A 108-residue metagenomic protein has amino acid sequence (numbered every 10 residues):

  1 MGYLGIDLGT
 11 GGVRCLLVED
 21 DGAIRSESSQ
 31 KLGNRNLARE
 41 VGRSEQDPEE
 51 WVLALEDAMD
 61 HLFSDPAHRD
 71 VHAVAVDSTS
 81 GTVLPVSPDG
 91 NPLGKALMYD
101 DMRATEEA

Functional and structural regions predicted by a protein language model:
M1-K95: N-terminal glycine/serine-rich phosphate-binding loop of ATP-dependent small-molecule kinases, especially carbohydrate
D100-A108: Glycine-rich phosphate-binding loop plus the immediately following alpha-helix
